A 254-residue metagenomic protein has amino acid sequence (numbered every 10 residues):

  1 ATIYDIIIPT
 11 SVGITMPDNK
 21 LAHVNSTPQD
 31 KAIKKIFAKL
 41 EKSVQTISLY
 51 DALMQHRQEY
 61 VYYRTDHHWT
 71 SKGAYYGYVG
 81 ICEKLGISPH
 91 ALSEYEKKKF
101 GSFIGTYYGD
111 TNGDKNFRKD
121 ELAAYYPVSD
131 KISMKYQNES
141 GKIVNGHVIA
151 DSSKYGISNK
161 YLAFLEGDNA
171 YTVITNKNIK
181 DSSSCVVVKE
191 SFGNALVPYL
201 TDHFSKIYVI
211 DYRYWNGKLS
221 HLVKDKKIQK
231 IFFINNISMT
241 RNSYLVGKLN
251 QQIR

Functional and structural regions predicted by a protein language model:
A1-R254: Extracellular glycan-modifying ectodomains
